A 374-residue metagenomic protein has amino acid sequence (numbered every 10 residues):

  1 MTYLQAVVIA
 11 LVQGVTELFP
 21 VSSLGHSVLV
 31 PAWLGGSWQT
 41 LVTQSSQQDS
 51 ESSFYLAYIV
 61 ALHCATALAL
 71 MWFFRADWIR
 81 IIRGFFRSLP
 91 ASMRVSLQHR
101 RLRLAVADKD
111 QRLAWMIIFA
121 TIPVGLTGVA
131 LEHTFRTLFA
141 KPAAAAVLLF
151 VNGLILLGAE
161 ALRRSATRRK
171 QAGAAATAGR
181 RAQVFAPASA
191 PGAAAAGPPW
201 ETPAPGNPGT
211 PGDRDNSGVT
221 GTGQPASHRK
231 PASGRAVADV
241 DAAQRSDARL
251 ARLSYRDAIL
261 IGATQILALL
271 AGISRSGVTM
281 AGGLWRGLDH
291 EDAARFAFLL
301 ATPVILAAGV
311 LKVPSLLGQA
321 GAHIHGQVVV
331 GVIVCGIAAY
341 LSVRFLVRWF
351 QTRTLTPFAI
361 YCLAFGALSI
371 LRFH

Functional and structural regions predicted by a protein language model:
M1-H374: Multi-pass membrane proteins that catalyze or facilitate reactions on polyprenyl-/lipid-phosphate substrates and their
